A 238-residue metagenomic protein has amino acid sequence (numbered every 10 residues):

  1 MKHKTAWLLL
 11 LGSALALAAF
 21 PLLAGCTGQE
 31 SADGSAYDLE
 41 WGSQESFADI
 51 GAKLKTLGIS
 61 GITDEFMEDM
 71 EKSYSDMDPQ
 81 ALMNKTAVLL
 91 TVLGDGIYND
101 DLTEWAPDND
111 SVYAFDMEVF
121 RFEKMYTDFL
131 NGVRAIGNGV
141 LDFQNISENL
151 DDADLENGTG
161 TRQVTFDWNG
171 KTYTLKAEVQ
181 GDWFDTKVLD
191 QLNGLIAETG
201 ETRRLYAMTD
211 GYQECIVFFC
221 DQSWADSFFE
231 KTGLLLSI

Functional and structural regions predicted by a protein language model:
M1-G12: Bacterial N-terminal signal peptides that target proteins for export
G12-F20: Core hydrophobic alpha-helical transmembrane segments of single-pass membrane proteins
L22-G25: C-terminal motif of bacterial Sec signal peptides marking the signal peptidase cleavage site
T27-I238: Contiguous interface-forming segments/domains that mediate binding rather than catalysis
